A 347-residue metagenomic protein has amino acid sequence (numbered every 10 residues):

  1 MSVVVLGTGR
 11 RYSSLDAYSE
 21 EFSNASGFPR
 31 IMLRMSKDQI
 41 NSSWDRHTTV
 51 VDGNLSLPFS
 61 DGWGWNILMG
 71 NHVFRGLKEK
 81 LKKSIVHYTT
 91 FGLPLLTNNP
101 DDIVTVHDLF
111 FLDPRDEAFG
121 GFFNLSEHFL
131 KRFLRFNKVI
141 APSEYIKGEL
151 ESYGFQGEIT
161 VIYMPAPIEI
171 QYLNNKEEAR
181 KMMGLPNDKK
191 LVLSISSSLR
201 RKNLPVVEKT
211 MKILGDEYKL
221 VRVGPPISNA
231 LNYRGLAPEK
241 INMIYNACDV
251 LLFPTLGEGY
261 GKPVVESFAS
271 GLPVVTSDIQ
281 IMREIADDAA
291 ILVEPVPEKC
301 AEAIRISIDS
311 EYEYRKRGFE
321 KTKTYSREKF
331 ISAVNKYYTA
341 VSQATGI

Functional and structural regions predicted by a protein language model:
M1-I347: Carbohydrate transferase catalytic cores enriched for Leloir-type hexosyltransferases
